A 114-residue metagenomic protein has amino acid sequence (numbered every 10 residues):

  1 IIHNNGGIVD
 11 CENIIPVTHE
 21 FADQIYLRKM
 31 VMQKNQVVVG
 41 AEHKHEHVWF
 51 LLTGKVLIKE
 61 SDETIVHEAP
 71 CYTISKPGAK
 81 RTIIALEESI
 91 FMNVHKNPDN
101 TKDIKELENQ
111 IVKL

Functional and structural regions predicted by a protein language model:
I1-K29, S61, Q110-K113: A short, N-terminal "cap"/entry segment at the start of jelly-roll beta-barrel domains of the cupin/DSBH fold
Y26-K44: Conserved short histidine dyad/triad with adjacent acidic residue
Q36, C71, A79, E87-S89: Surface-exposed loop/turn positions
K44-D62: Glycine- and acidic-residue-biased ligand/ion/polar-headgroup-sensing regions
V48, K55, K80, E88-I90: Structural motif
E60-R81: Short acidic-glycine-tyrosine-enriched beta hairpin
I84-L114: Double-stranded beta-helix
